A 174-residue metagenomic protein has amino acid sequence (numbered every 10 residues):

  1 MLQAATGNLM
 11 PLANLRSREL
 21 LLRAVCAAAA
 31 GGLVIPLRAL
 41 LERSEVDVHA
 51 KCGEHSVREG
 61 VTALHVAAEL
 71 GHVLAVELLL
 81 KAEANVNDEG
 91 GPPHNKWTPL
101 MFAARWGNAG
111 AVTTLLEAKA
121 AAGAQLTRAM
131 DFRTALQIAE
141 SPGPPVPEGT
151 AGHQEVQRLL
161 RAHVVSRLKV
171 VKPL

Functional and structural regions predicted by a protein language model:
M1-L2, G7-C52: N-terminal segments that cap or nucleate solenoid repeat domains
L2-L20, A118, R133, Q137-L174: Ankyrin-repeat-protein effector appendages
Q3-L9, A39-D47, E77-N85, T113-A121 (+1 more regions): Ankyrin repeat domain, specifically the short helix-to-loop turn at the C-terminus of the second helix of each repeat
R16-V25, K51-T62, E89-T98, Q125-T134: Ankyrin-repeat boundary/"N-cap" motif
A27-L33, V66-H72, F102-N108, I138-P145: Ankyrin repeat A-helix N-terminal signature
P36, L74-A75, G110-A111, G152-V156: Conserved ankyrin/ankyrin-like repeat signature
G60, L74, K81, N85-E89: Tandem repeat protein-protein interaction scaffolds, dominated by ankyrin-repeat arrays but also generalizing to other
L64-A67, V76-L79, L100-A103, L115: Hydrophobic packing within well-folded, soluble alpha/beta domains
